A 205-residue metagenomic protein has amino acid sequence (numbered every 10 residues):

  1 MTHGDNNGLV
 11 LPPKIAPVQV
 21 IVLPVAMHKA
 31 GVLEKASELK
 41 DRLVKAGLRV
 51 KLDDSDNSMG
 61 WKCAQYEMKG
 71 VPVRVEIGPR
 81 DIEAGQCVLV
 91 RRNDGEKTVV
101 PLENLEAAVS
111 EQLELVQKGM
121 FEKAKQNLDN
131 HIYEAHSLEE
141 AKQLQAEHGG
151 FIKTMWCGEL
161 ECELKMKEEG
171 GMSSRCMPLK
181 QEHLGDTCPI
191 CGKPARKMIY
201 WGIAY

Functional and structural regions predicted by a protein language model:
M1-Y205: NTP/phosphate- and nucleic-acid-binding module
